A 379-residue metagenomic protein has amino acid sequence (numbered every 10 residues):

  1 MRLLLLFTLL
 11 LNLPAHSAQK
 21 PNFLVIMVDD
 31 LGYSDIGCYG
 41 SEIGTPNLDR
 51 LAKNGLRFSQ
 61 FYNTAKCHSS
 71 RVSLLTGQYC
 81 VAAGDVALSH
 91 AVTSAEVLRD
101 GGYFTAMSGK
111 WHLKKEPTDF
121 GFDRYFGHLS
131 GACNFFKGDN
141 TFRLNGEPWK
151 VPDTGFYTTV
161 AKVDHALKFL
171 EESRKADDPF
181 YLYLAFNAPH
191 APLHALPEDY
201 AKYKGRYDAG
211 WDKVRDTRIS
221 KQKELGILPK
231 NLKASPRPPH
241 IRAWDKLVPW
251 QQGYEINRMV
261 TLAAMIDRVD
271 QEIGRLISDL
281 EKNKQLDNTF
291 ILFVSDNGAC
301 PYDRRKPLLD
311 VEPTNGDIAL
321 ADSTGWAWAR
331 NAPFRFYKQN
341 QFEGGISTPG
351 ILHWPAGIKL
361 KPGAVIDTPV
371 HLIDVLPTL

Functional and structural regions predicted by a protein language model:
L4-N12: Bacterial N-terminal signal peptides
S17-L379: Formylglycine-dependent sulfatase
